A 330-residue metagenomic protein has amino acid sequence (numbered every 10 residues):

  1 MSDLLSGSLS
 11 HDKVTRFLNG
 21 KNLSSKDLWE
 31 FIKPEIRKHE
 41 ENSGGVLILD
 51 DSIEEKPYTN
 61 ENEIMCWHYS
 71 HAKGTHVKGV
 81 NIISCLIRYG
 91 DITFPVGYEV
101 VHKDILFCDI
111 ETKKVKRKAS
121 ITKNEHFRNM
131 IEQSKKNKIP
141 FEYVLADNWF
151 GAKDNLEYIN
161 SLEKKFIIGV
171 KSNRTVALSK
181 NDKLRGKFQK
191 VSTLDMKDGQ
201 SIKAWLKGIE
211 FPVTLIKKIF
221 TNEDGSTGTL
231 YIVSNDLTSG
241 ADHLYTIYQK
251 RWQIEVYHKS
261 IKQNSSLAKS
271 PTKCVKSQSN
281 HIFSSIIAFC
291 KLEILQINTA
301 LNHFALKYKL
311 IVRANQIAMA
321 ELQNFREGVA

Functional and structural regions predicted by a protein language model:
D3-F17: Short, basic interhelical loop/turn and adjoining N-cap of the next helix at nucleic-acid- or acidic-partner-contacting
L5-S6, E40, S265: A broad structural signal for alpha-helix termini and local helix breaks/kinks
T15-R16, W67, N148, S265: Flexible, active-site-adjacent loop/turn segments at secondary-structure boundaries
F17-G97, Q200: Active-site-proximal, Lys/Arg-enriched surface segment that forms a nucleic-acid-binding/basic interface patch
S43, N60, I92-F94, Y98-A330: Single, function-defining residue in the core of a domain
